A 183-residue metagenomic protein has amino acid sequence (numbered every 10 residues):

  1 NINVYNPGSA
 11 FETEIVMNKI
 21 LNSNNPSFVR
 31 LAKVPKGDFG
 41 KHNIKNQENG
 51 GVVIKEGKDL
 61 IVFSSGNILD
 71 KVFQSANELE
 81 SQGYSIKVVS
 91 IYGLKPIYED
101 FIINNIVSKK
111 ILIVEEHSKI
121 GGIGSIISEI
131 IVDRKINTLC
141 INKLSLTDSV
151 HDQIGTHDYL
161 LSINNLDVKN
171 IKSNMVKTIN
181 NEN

Functional and structural regions predicted by a protein language model:
N1-N22, N174: Conserved thiamine diphosphate
N22, S27-N183: Thiamine diphosphate
